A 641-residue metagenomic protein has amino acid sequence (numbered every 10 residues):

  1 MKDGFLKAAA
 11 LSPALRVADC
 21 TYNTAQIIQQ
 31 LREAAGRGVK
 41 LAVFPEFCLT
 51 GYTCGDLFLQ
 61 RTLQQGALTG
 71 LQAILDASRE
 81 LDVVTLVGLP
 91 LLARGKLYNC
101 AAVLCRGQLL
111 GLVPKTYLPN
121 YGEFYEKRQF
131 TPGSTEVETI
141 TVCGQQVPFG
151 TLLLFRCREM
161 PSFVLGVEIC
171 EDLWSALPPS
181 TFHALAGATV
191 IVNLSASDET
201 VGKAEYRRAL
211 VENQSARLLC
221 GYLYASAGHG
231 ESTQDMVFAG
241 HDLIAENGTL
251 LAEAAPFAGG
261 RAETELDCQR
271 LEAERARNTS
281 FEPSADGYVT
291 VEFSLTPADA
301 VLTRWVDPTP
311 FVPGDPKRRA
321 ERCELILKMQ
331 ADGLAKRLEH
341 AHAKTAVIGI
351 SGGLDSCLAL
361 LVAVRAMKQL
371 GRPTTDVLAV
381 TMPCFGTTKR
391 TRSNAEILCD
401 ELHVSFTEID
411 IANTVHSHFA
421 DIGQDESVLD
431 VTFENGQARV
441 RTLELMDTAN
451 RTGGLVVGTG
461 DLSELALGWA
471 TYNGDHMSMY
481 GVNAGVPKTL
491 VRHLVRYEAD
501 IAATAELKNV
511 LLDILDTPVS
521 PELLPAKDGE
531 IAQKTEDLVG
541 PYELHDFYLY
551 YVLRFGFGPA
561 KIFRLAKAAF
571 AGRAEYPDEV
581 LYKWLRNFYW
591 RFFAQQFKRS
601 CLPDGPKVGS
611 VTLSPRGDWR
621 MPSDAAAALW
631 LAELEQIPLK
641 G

Functional and structural regions predicted by a protein language model:
M1-V347, R365-T374, E401, F406: Enzyme catalytic cores with a strong preference for nitrogen-chemistry domains
K7, P161-F163, C220, S232 (+4 more regions): ATP/NTP-dependent adenylation/nucleotidyl-transfer catalytic domains that generate, transfer, or process NMP-activated
